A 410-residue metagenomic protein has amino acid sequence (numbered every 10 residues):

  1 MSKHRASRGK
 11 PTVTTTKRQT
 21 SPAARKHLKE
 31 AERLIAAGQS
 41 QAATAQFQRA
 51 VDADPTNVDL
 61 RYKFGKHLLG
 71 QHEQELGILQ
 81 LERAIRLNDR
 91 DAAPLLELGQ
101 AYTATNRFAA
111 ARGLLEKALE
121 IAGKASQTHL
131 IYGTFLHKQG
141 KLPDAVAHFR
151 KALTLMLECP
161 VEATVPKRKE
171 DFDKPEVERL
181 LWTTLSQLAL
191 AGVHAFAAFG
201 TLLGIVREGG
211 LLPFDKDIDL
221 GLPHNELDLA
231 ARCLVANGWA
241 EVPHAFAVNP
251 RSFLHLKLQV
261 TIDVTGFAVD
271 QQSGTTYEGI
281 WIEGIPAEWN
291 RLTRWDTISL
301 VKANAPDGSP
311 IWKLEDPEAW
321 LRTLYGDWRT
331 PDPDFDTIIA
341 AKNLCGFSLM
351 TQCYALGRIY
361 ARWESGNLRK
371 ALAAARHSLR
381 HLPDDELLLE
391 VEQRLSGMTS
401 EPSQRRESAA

Functional and structural regions predicted by a protein language model:
S21, P55, D89, G123 (+2 more regions): Short coil turns that delineate tetratricopeptide repeat
I35-Q46, G70-R83, T105-K117, Q139-H148: Structural signature of tandem alpha-helical TPR/SEL1-like repeats, specifically the intra-repeat loop/turn
A104, K124-L130, T134, K138-A197: Helical scaffold of the NTase/Pol beta-like nucleotidyltransferase catalytic core
D173-L185, A189, V235-L314, F335-W363 (+1 more regions): Conserved catalytic core of two-metal-ion nucleotidyltransferases
L185-I218: Active-site nucleotide-donor binding segment shared across nucleotidyl transfer reactions
G209-A230, G308: Catalytic metal-binding acidic patch
